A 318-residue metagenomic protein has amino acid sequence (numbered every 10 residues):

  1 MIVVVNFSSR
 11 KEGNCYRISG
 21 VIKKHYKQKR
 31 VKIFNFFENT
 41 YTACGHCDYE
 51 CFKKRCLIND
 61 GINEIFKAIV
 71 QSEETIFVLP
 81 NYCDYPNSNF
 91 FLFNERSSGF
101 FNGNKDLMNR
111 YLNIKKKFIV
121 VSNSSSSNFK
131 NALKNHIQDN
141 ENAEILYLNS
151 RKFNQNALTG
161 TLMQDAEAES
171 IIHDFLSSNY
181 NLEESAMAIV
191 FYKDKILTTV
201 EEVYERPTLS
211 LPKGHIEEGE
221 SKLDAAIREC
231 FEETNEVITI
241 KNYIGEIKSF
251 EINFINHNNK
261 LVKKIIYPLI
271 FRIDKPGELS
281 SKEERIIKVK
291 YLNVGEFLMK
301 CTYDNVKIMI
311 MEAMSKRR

Functional and structural regions predicted by a protein language model:
M1-N102, E141-E144, L162-F175: N-terminal beta1-alpha1-beta2 submodule of the flavodoxin-like/Rossmannoid cofactor-binding fold
V5-F7, I119-S122, T199: Short hydrophobic segments within beta-strands
E74-T75, K116-F118: Short, well-ordered beta-strand core segments
L107-K115, I137-N140: Short, conserved loop/helix-junction motifs that constitute active-site signature segments in enzyme catalytic cores
N128-N179: Glycine-rich phosphate/pyrophosphate-binding loop and the adjoining helix
I171-S178, M299-R318: Charged phosphate-binding loop/patch that engages nucleotide di/tri-phosphates or the phosphate backbone of nucleic
S177-L211: N-terminal strand-loop-strand
I216-I240, I247-I308: Unchanged
